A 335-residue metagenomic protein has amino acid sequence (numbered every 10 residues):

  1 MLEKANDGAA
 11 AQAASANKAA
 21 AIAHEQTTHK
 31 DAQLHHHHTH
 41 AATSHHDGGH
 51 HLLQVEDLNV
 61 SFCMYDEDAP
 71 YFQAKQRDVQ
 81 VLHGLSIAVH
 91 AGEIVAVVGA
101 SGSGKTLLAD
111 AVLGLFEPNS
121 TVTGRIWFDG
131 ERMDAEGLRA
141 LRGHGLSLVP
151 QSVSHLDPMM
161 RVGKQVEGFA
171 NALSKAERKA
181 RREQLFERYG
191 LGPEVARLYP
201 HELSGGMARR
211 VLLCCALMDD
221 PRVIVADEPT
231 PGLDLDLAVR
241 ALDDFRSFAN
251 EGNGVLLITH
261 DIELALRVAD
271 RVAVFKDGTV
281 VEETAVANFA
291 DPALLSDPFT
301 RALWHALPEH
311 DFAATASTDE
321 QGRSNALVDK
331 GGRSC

Functional and structural regions predicted by a protein language model:
L2-E3, H36-H40, L191, D291-C335: C-terminal boundary and immediately downstream tail of ABC-type ATPase nucleotide-binding domains
R132-S147, A172, F289-L295: ABC ATPase NBD coupling module
P158-N171: Q-loop/switch helix immediately C-terminal to the Walker
K179-E194: Conserved ABC ATPase "signature" region
Y199-L203, M207: Conserved ABC ATPase signature
V211, A216-L217: ABC ATPase C-loop
M218-R222: A short, proline-enriched helix->beta-strand linker immediately N-terminal to the Walker B motif in ABC-type P-loop
T259-H260: H-loop/switch region of ABC-family ATPase nucleotide-binding domains
